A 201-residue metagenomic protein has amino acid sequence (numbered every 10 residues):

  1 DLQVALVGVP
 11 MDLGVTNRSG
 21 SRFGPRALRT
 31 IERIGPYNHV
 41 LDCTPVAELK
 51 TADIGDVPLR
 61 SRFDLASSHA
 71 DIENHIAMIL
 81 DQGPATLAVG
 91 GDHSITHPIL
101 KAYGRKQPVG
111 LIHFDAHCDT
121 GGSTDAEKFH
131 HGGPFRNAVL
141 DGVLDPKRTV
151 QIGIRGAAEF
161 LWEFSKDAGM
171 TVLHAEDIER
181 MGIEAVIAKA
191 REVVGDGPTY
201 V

Functional and structural regions predicted by a protein language model:
D1-V201: Conserved alpha-helical scaffold segments that buttress catalytic/binding sites
